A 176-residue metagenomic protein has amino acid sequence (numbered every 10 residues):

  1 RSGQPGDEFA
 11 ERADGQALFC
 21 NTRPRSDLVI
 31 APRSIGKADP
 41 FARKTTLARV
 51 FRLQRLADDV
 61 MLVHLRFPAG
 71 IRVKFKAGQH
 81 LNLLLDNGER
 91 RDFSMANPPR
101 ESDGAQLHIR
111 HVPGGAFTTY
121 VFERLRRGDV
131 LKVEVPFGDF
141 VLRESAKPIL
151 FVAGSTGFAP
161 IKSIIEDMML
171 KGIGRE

Functional and structural regions predicted by a protein language model:
R1-E11, F67-A69, R90-D92, F158-E176: Short, charged N-terminal helix-start/capping segments
R1-L62, L131, L150, G174: Signature of N-terminal electron-transfer/Fe-S-associated modules in redox systems
F19-P24, A48, S94-A96, A153 (+2 more regions): Small-side-chain structural scaffolding
R33-I35, D86, P136: Short, surface-exposed secondary-structure boundary micro-motifs
S34-I35, D92, L142-R143: Short amphipathic alpha-helical leader/targeting segments
D39-V130, K147-P148: Ferredoxin-reductase
S102-G104, I109-E176: FNR/FR-type flavoprotein reductase catalytic core
